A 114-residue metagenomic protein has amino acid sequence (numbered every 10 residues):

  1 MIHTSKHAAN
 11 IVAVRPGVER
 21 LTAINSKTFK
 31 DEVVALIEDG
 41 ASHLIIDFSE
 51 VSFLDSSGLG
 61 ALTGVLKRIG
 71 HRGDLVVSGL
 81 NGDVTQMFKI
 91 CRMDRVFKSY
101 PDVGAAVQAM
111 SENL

Functional and structural regions predicted by a protein language model:
M1-H7, S111-L114: Non-catalytic signal-transmission and effector/linker regions of two-component phosphorelay proteins
H3-D31: STAS-typified acidic loop motif
T4, F53, P101-A105: Generic signature of intrinsically disordered, low-complexity, basic-rich segments and short cationic peptides
A9, G82, G104: Residues that form or immediately flank small-molecule/cofactor binding pockets and catalytic motifs
R20-F97: Amphipathic alpha-helical interaction surfaces in cytosolic regulatory modules
K98-L114: A charged, well-structured terminal subsegment
